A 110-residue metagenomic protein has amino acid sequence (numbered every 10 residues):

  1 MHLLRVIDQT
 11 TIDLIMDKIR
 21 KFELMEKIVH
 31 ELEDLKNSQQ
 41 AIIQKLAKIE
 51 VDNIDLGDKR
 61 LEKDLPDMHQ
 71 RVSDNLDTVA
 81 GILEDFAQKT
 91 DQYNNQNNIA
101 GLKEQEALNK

Functional and structural regions predicted by a protein language model:
L4-E23: Short, charge-rich amphipathic alpha-helices with coiled-coil/heptad character
D17, K21, V51-D58: Short, flexible helix-adjacent loops and helix caps
E23-K36: Short, charge/polar-rich alpha-helical segments
E33-D55, D64: Amphipathic alpha-helical interaction modules
Q40-Q44, S73, A80, E84: Extended heptad-repeat coiled-coil alpha-helical scaffolds of eukaryotic proteins
N53-G57, L83-A107: Long amphipathic alpha-helical coiled-coil segments
G57-T78: Short, glycine/alanine-rich amphipathic alpha-helical segment that often forms an alpha-turn-alpha hairpin
